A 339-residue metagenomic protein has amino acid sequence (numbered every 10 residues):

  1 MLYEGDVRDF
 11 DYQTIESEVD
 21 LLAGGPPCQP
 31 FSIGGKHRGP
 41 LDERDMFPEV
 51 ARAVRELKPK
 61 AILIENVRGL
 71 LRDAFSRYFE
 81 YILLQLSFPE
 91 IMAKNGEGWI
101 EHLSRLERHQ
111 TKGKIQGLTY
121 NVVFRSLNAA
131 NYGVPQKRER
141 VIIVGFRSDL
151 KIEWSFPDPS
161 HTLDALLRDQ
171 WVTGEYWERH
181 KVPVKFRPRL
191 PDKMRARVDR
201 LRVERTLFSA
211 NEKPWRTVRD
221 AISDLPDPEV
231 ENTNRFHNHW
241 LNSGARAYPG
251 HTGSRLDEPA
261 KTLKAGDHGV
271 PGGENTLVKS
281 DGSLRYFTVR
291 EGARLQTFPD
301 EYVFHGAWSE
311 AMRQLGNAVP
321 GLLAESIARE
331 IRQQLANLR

Functional and structural regions predicted by a protein language model:
M1-G5: Conserved SAM-binding strand-loop segment of SAM-dependent methyltransferases
D6, G25-P26, L70, V134 (+2 more regions): Gly/Ser/Thr-rich helix-start
F10-V19, F31-S254: Class I S-adenosyl-L-methionine
V19-G25: Short SAM/SAH-binding signature in class I
P26-I33, G272-G273, F304: Short acidic/His/Gly/Ser-rich catalytic and metal-binding motifs that mark active-site loops of diverse hydrolases
P27-Q29, P59, H268, D300-E301: Short connector loops/turns at beta-strand edges and beta->alpha or beta->beta junctions
L207-R339: C-terminal target-recognition/interaction regions appended to catalytic cores
